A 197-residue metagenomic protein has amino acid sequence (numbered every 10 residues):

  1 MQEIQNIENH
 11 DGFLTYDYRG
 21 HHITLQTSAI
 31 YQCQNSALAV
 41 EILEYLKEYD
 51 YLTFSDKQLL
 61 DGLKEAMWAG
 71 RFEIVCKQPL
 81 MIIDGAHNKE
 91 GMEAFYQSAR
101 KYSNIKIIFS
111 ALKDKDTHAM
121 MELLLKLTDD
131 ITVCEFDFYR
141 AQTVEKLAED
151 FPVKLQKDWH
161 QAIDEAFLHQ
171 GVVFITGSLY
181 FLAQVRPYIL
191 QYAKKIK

Functional and structural regions predicted by a protein language model:
M1-H22: Extended acidic/charged loop-beta regions that coordinate divalent cations and stabilize anionic phosphate/carboxylate
M1-Q2, D56, C76, K157-W159: Short loop/edge segments at beta-strand edges and connector loops that shape dinucleotide/nucleotide cofactor-binding
H10-L14, L80-M81, K89, H118-F174: C-terminal helical cap/extension that packs against the catalytic core of soluble nucleotide-cofactor enzymes
L14-T15, A29, I196-K197: SAM-dependent methyltransferases
R19-D130: Nucleotide phosphate-binding/pyrophosphate-handling subdomain across enzymes that bind or process nucleotide phosphates
L38, Q170-F181: Short SAM/SAH-binding signature in class I
A111, F136, I175-L179: Glycine-rich beta-strand-to-loop/alpha-helix junction loops that act as flexible
L179-K197: Glycine/aspartate-rich loop-and-adjacent alpha/beta segment that forms the canonical ThDP
